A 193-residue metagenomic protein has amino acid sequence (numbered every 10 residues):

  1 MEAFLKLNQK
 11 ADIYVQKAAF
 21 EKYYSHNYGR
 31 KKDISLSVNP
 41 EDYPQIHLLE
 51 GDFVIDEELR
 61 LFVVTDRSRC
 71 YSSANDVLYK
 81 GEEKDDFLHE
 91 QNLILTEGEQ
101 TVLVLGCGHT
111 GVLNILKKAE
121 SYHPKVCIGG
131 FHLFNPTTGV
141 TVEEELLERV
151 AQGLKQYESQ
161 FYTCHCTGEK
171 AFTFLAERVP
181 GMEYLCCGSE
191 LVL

Functional and structural regions predicted by a protein language model:
M1-D52, V64-S73, S159: Active-site HxH/HxHxD metal-binding segment of metal-dependent hydrolases
E2-A3, D12, L88-N92, T96-G188: Cap/insert and terminal regions of metallo-dependent hydrolase folds
A19-Y23, L133-P136, E190-V192: Short gly/pro/ser/thr-enriched loop/turn and capping motifs at secondary-structure boundaries
S25-H26, D66, Y71-D76, C107 (+2 more regions): A short secondary-structure junction signal
Y28-G29, G51-G98: Active-site-proximal loop/helix segment associated with metal-binding centers of metalloenzymes
P40, V54-E57, A171-R178: Short loop/helix-cap segments at secondary-structure boundaries that form the rim of catalytic
P44-I46, L59, M182: Short, conserved active-site loop motifs that form the nucleotide-linked donor/cofactor pocket
D52, C186-L191: Glycine-centered loop/turn motifs
